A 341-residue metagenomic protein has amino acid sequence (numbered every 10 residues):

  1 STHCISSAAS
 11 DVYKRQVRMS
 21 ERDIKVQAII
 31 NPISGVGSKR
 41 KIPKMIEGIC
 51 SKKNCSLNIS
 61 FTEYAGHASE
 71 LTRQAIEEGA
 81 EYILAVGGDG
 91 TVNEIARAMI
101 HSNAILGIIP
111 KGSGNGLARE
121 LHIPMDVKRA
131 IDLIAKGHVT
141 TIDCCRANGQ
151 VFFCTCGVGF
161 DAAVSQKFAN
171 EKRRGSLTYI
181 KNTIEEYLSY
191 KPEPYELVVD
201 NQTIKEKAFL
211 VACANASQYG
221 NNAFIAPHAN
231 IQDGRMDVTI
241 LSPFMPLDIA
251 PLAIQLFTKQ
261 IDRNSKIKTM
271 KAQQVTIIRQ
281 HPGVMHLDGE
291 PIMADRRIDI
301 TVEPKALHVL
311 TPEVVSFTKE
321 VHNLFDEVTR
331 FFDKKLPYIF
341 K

Functional and structural regions predicted by a protein language model:
S1-Q16: Single conserved hydrophobic/aromatic residue that forms the stacking wall/gate of nucleotide- or nucleobase-binding
R15-I83, S316, F325-K341: ATP/NTP phosphate-donor binding region
K39, V199, N230, I240-K341: ATP/nucleoside-binding phosphotransfer catalytic cores, i.e., glycine-rich phosphate-binding loops
K52-K53, H101-I105, I109-C213: Catalytic core of DAGKc-family lipid kinases
A85-G90: N-terminal glycine-rich "phosphate-gripper" loop used for MgATP/nucleotide binding and carboxylate activation
G157, A212-I225, P291: Glycine-rich phosphate/pyrophosphate-binding beta-alpha loops
K172-T178, P227-D248: Gly/Ser/Thr-rich active-site loops/lids in small-molecule metabolic enzymes that frequently grip phosphoryl groups
